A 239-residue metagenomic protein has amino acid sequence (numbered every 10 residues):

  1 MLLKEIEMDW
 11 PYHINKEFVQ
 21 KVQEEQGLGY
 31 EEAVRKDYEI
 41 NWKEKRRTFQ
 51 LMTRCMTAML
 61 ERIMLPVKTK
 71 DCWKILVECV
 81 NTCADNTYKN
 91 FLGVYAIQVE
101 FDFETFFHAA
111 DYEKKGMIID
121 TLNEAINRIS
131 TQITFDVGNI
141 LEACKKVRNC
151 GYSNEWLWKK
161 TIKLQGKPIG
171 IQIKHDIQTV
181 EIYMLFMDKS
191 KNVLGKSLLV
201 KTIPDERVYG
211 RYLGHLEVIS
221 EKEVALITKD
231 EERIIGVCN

Functional and structural regions predicted by a protein language model:
M1-N127, E206-N239: Acidic, small-residue rich beta-repeat scaffolds with periodic aromatic anchors
A110-K160: Long amphipathic alpha-helical scaffold segments
C150-Q165, G210-E221: Structural signature of eukaryotic scaffold interfaces centered on beta-propeller domains
P168-I171, A225: Structural core positions within WD40/WD-like beta-propeller blades
I177-L185, E231-V237: Structural motif
S190-N192, E231: Residue-level signal for glycine
G195-V200: Beta-propeller fold detector
K201-D205: Short coil/turn segments at the loop-to-beta-strand junctions that recur within blades of beta-propeller repeat folds
